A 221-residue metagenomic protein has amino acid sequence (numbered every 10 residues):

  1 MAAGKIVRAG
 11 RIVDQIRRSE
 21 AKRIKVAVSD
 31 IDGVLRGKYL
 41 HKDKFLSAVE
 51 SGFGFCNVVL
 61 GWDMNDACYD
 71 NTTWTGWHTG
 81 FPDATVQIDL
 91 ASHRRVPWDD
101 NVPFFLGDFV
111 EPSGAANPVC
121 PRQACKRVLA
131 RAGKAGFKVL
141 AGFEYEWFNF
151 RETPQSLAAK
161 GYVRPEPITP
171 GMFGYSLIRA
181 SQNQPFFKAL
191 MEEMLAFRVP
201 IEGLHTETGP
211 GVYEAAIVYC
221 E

Functional and structural regions predicted by a protein language model:
A2-E221: Glycine-rich, acidic/polar active-site loops that bind/position phosphate-bearing ligands
